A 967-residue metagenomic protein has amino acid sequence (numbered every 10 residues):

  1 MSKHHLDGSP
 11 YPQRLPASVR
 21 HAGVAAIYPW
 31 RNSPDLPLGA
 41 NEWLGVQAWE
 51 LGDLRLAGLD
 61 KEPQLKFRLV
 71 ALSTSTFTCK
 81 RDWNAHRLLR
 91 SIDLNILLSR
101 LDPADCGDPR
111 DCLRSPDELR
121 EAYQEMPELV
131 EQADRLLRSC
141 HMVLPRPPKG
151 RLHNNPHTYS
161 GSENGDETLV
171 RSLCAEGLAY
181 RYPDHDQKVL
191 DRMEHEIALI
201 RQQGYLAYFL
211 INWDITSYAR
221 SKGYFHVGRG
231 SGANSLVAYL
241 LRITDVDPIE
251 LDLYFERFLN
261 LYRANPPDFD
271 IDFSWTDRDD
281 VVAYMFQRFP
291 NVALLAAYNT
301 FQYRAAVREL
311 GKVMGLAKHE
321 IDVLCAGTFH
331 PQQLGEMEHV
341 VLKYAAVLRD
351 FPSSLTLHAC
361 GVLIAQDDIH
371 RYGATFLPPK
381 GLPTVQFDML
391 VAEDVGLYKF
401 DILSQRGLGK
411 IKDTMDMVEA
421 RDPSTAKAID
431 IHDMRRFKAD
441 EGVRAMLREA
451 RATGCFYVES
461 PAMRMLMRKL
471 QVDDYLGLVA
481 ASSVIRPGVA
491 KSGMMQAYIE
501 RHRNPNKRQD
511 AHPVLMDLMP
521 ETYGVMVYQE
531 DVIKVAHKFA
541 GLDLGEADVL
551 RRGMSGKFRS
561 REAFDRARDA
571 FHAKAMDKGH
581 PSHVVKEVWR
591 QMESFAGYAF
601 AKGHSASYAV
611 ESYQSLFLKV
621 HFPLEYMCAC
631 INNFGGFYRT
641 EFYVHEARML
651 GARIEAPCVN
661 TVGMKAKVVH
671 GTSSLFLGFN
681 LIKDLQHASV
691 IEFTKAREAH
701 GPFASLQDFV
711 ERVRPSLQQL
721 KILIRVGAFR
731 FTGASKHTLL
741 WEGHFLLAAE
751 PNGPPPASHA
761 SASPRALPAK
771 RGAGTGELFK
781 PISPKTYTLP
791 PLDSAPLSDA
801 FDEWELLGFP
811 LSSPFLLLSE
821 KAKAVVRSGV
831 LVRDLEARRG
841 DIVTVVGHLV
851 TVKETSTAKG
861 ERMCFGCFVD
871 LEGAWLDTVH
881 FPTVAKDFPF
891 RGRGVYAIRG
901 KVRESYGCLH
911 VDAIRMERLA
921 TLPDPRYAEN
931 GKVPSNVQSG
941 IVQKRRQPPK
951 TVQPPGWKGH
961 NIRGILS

Functional and structural regions predicted by a protein language model:
M1-K3, D7-S9, F67-L69, S91-S99 (+4 more regions): A polyampholytic, Gly/Pro-enriched intrinsically disordered region
M1-P12, D93-R114, R263, P267 (+2 more regions): Metal-dependent DNA phosphodiester-chemistry modules and their immediately adjacent helices/loops in DNA-processing
H4-R87, E121-E128, S172, E176 (+1 more regions): Domain-core and long-helix interface of multi-subunit machines
R20, L38, P63-Q64, R138 (+3 more regions): Anion (oxyanion) recognition and catalysis
A26-Y28, W43-G45, R68-L72, P145-R146 (+4 more regions): A structural signal for short, well-ordered beta-strand segments and their strand-loop junctions that often border
S75-L97, F269-I271, F558-R559, C630-I631: Short alpha-helix plus adjacent loop in nuclease-associated cores
N84-D166, L706: Active-site or pore-adjacent capping/gating segments
P109, P148, G161-S967: Noncatalytic, beta-rich nucleic-acid-contacting surfaces in large DNA/RNA-processing enzymes
